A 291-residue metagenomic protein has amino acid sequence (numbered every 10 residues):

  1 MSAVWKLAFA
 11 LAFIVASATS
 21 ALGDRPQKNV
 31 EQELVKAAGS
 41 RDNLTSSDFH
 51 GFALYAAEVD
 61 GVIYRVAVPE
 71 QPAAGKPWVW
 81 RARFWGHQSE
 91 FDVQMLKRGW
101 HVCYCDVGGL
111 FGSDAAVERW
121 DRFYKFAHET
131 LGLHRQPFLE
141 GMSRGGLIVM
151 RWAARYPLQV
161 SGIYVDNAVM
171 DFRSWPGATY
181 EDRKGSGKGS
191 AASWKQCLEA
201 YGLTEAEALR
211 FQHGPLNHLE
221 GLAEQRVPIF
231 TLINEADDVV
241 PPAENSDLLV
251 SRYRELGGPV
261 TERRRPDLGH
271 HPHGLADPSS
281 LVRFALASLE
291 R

Functional and structural regions predicted by a protein language model:
N29-A74: N-terminal cap/lid segment of alpha/beta-hydrolase-fold proteins
A67, V239, A243-R291: C-terminal catalytic histidine-bearing segment of alpha/beta-hydrolase fold enzymes
H87-C103: Short amphipathic alpha-helix adjacent to the substrate-entry channel of hydrolases
F111-G132: Alpha/beta-hydrolase active-site loop
L131-S143: Alpha/beta-hydrolase fold nucleophile elbow
G141-R151: Glycine-rich nucleophile elbow surrounding the catalytic serine of serine-hydrolase chemistry
R151-E205: Hydrolase active-site cap/lid region
G185-D247, S251: The feature captures the conserved acid-bearing segment of alpha/beta-hydrolase catalytic domains
